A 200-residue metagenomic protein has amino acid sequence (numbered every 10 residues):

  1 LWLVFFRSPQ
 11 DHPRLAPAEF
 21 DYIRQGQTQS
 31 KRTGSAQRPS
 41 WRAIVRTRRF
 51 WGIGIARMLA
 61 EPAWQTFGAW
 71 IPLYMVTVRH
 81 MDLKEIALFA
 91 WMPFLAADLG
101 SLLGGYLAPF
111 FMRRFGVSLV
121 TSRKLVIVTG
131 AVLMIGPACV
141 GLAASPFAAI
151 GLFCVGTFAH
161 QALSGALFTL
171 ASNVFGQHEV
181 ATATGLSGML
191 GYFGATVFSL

Functional and structural regions predicted by a protein language model:
L1-R14, E19-Q29: C-terminal membrane-cytosol helix-exit motif in multi-pass small-molecule transporters
R24-P62, T121-R123: Flexible cytoplasmic loops linking transmembrane helices in multi-pass membrane transporters
V45-G105, G156-S172, A195-S199: Extracytoplasmic gate region of multi-pass secondary transporters
L83-K84, Q177-S187: Loop-to-transmembrane helix entry/capping segments in MFS-fold secondary transporters and related SLC/MFSD carriers
F89-P93, L152-F153, A183, S187: Hydrophobic positions within alpha-helical transmembrane segments of Major Facilitator Superfamily-type secondary
S101-V120: Helix-to-loop junctions at the C-terminal end of transmembrane segments in multipass secondary transporters
M112-R114, L170-V180: Paired intracellular helix-loop junctions of major facilitator superfamily
V120-L167: C-terminal transmembrane helical hairpin of 12-TM major facilitator-type secondary transporters
